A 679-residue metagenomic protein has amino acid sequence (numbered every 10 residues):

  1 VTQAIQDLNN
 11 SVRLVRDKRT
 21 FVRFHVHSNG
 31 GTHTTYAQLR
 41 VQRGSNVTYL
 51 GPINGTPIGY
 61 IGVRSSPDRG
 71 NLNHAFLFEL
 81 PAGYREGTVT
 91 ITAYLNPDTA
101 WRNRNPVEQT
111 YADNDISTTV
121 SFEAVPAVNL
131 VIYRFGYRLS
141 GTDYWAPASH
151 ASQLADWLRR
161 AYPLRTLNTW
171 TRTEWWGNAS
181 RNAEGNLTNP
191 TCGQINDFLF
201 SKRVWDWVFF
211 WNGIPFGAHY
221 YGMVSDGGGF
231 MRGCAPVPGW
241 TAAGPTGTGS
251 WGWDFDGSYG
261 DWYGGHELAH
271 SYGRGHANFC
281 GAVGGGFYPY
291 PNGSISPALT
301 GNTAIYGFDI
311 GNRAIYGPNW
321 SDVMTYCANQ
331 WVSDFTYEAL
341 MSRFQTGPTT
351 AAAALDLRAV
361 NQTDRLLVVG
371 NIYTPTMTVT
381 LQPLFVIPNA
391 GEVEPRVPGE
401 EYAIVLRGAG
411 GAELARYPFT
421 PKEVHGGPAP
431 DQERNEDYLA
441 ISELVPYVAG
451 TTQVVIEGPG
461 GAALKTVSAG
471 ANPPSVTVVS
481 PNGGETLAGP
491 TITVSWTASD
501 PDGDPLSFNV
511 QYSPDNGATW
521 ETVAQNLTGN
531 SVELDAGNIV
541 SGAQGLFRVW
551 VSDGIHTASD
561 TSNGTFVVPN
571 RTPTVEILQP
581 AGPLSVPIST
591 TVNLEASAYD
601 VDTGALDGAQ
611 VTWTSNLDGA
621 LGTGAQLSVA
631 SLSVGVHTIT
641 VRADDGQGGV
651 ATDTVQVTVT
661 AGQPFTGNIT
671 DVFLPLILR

Functional and structural regions predicted by a protein language model:
V12-D17, G484-P490, L584-T590: Short, solvent-exposed loop/linker segments at the N-terminal edge of repeated beta-sheet extracellular domains
V15-R19, H25, G30-T32, W101 (+5 more regions): Replace "(M1/M4/M9/M12/WLM)" with "(e.g., M1/M4/M8/M9/M12/M26/WLM)" and add "not limited to" to clarify scope
V26-G30, T497-G503, D553, S597-G604 (+1 more regions): Extracellular acidic, Ser/Thr/Pro-rich low-complexity tracts
G51-T56, A82, V120-G286: Active-site-proximal segment of zinc-dependent metalloprotease catalytic domains
L95, I456-G458, V551, A598 (+1 more regions): Conserved structural position at the C-terminal beta-strand of extracellular beta-sandwich adhesion modules
A100-R102, S552-T557, D602, D644-G649: Short, solvent-exposed loop/turn segments at the edges of extracellular beta-sandwich modules
P473-T477, P481, T572-T574: Proline-centered linker/hinge motifs at extracellular inter-domain junctions
Q511-P514, R548, P580: Conserved Ser/Thr-centered positions that define the repeating blades of beta-propeller domains
